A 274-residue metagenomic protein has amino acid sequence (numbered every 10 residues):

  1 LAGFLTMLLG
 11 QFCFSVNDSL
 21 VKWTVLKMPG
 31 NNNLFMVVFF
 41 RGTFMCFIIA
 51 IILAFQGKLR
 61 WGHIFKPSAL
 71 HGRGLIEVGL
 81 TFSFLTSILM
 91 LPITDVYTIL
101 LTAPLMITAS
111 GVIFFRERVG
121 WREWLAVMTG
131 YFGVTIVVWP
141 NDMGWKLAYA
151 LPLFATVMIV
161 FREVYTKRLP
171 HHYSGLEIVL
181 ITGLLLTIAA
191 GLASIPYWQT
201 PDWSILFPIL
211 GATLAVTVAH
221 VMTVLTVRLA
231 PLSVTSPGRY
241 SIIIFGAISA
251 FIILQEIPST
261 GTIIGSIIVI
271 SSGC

Functional and structural regions predicted by a protein language model:
L1-F35, M143-R168: Glycine-/small-residue-enriched transmembrane alpha-helix faces in small-molecule transporters and effluxers
G3-G10, L53, K58-S83, L147-A155 (+2 more regions): Loop-to-transmembrane-helix transition segments
Q11-S15, S19, T43, A50 (+10 more regions): Hydrophobic/small/kink-forming positions within alpha-helical transmembrane segments of polytopic membrane proteins
G30-G79, M158-F161, I181-Y197, S271: Transmembrane alpha-helices of multi-pass small-molecule transport proteins
N33-M45, L85-P104, W145-M158, D202-V216 (+1 more regions): Structural signature of hydrophobic alpha-helical transmembrane segments
V96-T102, L169-L185, H220-I252: Helix-helix packing/entry segments at the starts of transmembrane helices
R122-V138, G261-C274: Hydrophobic transmembrane alpha-helices of multi-pass small-molecule transport proteins
S241-C274: C-terminal-most transmembrane helix of multi-pass membrane proteins
